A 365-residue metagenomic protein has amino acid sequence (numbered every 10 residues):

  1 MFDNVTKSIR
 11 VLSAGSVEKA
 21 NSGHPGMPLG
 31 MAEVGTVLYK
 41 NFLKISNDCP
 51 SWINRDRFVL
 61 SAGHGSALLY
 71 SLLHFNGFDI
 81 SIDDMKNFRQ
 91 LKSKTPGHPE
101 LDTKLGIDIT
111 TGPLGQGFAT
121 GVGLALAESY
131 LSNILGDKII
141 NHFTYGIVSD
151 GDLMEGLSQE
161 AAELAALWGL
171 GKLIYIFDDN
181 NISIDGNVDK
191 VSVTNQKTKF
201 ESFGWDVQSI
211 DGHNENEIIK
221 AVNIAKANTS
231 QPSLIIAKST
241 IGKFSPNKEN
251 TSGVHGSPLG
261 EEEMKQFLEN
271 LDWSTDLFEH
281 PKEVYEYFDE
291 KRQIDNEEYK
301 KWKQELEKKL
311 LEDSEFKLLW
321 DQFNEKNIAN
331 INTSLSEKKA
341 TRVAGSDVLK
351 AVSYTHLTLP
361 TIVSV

Functional and structural regions predicted by a protein language model:
M1-A32, I147-V148, D152-G156, I174-I176 (+2 more regions): Conserved acidic/glycine
M31-W168, L357: Cofactor-binding active-site loop characterized by glycine-rich and histidine/acidic residues
G171: Short acidic/polar active-site loop segments enriched in Thr and Asp
H356, T361-V365: Single conserved hydrophobic/aromatic residue that forms the stacking wall/gate of nucleotide- or nucleobase-binding
